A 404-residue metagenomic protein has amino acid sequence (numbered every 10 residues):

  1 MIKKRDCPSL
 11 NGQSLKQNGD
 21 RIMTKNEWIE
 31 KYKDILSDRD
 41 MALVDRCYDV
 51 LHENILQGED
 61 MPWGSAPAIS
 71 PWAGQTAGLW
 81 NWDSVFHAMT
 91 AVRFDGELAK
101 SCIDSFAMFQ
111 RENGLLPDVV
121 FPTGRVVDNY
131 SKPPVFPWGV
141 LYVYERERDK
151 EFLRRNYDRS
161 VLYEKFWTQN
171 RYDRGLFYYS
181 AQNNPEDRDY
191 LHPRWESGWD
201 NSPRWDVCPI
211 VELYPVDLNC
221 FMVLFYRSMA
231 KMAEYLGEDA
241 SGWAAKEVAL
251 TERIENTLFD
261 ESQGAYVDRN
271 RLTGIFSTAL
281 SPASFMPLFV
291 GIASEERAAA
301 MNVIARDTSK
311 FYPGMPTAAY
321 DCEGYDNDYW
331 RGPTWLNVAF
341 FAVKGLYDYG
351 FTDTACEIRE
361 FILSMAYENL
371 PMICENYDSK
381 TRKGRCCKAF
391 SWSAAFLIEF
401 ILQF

Functional and structural regions predicted by a protein language model:
D6-S9, Q13-L15: Intrinsically disordered, low-complexity segments enriched in serine/proline and basic residues
T24, R39-C47, D95-M108, K150-T168 (+4 more regions): Extended, well-ordered alpha-helical scaffold segments
E27-A77, S101-V126, D173-Y214, E252-T334 (+1 more regions): Extended glycan-interaction surfaces of carbohydrate-active proteins
A77-S84, A88-A99, I103, A107-S197 (+4 more regions): Aromatic-rich carbohydrate-recognition surfaces in CAZymes
P215-L236, L250-R253, D328-F341, G345-Y349 (+1 more regions): Long, repeat-rich segments with strong aromatic
